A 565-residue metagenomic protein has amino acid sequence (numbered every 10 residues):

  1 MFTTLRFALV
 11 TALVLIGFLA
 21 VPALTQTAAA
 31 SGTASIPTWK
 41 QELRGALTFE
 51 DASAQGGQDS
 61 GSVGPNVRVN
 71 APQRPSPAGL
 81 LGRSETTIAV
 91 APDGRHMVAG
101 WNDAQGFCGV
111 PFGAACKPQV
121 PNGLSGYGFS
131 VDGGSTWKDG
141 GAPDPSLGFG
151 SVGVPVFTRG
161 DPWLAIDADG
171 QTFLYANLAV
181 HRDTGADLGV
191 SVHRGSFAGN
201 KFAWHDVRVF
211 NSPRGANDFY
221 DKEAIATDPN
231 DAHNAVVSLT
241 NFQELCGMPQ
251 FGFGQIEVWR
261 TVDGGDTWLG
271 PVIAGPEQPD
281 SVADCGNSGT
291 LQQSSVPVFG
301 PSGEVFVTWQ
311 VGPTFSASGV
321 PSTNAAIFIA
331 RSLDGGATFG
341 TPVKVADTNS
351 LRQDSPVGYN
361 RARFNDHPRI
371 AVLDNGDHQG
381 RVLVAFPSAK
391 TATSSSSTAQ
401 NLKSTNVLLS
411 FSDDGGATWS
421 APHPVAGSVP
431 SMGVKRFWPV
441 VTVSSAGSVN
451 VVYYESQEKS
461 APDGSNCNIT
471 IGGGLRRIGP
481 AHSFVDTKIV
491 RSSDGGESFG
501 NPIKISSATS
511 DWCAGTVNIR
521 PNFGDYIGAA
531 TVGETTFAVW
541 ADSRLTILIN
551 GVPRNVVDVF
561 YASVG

Functional and structural regions predicted by a protein language model:
M1-V10: Bacterial N-terminal signal peptides that target proteins for export
V10-P22: Bacterial N-terminal signal peptides
P22-A30: Sec-dependent signal peptide cleavage junction
A29-G565: C-terminal PAP-associated
